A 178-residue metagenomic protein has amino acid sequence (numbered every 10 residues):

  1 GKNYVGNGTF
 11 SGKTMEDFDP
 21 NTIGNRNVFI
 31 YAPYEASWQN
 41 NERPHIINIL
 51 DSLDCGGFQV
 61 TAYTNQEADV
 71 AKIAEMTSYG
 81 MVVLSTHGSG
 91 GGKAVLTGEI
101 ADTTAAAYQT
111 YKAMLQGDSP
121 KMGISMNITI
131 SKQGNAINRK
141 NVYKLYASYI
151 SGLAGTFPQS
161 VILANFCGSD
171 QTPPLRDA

Functional and structural regions predicted by a protein language model:
N3-K121: A domain-level signal for caspase-like cysteine endopeptidase catalytic cores and their zymogen-processing architecture
A105-A178: Catalytic cores of nucleophile-dependent amide-cleaving enzymes
